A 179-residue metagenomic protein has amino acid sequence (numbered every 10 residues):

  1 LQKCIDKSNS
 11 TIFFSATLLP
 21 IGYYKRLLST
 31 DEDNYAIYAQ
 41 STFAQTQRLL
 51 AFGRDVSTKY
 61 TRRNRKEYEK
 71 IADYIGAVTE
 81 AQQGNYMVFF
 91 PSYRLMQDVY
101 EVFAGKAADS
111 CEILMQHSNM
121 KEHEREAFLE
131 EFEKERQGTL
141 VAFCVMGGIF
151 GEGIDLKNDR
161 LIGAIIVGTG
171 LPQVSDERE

Functional and structural regions predicted by a protein language model:
L1-E179: ASCE RecA-like P-loop NTPase motor cores that couple ATP hydrolysis to mechanical translocation on nucleic acids
